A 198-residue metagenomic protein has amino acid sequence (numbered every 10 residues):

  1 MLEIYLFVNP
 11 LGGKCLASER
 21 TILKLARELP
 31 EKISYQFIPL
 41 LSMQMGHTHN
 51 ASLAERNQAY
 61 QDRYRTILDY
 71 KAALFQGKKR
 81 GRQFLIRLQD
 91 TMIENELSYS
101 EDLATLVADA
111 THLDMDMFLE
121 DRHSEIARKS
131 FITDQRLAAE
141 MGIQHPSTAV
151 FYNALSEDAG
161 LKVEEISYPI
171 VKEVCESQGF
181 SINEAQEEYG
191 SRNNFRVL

Functional and structural regions predicted by a protein language model:
M1-I22: Local sequence-structure signature of Cys/Sec-based thiol-disulfide redox active-site neighborhoods
F7, T21-K24, E101-L198: C-terminal cap of thioredoxin/glutaredoxin-like
L11, Q58, A73, G77 (+2 more regions): Generic alpha-helical structural element
G13, Q44, D158: Flexible, glycine-rich phosphate/dinucleotide-binding loops and adjacent beta-alpha linkers at cofactor/substrate
L16-E101, F195: Structural alpha/beta surface segment adjacent to cysteine/selenocysteine redox centers across thiol/disulfide enzymes
